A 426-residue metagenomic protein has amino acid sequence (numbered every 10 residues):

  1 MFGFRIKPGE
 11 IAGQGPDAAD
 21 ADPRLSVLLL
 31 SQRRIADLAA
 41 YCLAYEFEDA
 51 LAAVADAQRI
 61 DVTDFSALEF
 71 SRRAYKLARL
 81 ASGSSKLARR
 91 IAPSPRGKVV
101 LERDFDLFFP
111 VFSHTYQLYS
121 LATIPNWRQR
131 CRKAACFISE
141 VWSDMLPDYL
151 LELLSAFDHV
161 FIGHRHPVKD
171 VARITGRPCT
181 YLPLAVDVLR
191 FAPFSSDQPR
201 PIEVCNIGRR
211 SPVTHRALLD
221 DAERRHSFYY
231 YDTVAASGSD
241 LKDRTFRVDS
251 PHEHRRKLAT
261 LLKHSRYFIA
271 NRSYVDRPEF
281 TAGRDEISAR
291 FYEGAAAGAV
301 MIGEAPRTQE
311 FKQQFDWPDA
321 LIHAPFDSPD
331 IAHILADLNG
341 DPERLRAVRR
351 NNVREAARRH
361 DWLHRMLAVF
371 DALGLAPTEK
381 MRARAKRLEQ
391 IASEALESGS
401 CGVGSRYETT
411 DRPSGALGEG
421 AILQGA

Functional and structural regions predicted by a protein language model:
F2-F105, V111-T123, D144-Q314, A395-D411 (+1 more regions): Nucleotide-sugar donor-binding catalytic core of glycosyltransferases
F2-G13, A18, D22, A332-A426: C-terminal amphipathic helix plus adjacent low-complexity, charged tail appended to glycosyltransferase catalytic
P110-V111, F137: A cross-family glycoside hydrolase active-site/sugar-binding cleft signature
P125-V141: Active-site proximal beta-strand in glycosyltransferases
S139-E140, A305-R307, A372: Short, solvent-exposed turn/loop segments enriched in Gly/Ser/Thr/Pro and often Arg
A289, F326, H360: Residue-level signal for the nucleotide or nucleotide-sugar donor/cofactor binding architecture
M301, A320-D327, A372, E379-M381: Short, contiguous hydrophobic alpha-helices characteristic of membrane insertion segments
F311-I334: Change "using UDP/GDP/dTDP sugars" to "using nucleotide sugars
